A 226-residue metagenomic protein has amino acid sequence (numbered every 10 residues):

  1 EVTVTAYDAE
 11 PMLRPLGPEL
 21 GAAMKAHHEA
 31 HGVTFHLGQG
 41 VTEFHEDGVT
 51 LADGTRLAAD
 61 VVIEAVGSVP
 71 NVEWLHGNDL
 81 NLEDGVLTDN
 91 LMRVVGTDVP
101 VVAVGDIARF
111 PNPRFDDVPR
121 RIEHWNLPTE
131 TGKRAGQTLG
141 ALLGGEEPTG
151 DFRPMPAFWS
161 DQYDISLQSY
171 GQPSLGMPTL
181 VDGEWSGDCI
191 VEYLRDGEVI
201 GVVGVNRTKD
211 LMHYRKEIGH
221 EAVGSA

Functional and structural regions predicted by a protein language model:
E1-T42, D151-W159: Rossmann-like dinucleotide-binding cores of NAD(P)H-dependent redox enzymes
E19-A23, D53, L82: Short, hinge-like loop/turn segments at secondary-structure boundaries
H36, T50-L51, D161, L194: A general beta-strand register signal
H45, D53, L194-E198: Short acidic-glycine loop/turn motifs at beta-strand connectors
G48-T50, R56-R134: FAD-site-proximal beta/loop scaffold in flavoenzymes
I107-T208: Mid-to-C-terminal Rossmann-like scaffold of FAD/NAD(P)H-dependent oxidoreductases
T208-G224: A short, polar/charged loop-to-alpha-helix boundary motif
